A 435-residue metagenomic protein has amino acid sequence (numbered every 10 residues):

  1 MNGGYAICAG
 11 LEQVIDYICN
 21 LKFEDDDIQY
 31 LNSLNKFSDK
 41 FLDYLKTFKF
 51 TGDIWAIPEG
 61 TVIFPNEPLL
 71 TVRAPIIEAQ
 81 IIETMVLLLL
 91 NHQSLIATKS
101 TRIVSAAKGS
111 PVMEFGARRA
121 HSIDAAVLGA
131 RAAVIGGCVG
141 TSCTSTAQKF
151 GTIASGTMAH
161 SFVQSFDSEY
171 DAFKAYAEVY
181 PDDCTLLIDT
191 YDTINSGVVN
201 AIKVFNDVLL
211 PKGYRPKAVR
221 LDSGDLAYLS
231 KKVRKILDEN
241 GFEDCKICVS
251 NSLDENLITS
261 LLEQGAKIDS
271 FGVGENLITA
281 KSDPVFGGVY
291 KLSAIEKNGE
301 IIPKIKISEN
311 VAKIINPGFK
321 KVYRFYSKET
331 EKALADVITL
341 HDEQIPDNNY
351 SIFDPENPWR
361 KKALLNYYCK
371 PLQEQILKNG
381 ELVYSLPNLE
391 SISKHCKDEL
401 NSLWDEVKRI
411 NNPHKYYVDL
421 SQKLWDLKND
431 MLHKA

Functional and structural regions predicted by a protein language model:
M1-D182, L210, R215, K291-A435: Ordered alpha/beta subdomains of enzyme catalytic regions
S161-A333: Glycine-rich phosphate/ribose-binding loops and adjacent secondary-structure elements that form binding surfaces
